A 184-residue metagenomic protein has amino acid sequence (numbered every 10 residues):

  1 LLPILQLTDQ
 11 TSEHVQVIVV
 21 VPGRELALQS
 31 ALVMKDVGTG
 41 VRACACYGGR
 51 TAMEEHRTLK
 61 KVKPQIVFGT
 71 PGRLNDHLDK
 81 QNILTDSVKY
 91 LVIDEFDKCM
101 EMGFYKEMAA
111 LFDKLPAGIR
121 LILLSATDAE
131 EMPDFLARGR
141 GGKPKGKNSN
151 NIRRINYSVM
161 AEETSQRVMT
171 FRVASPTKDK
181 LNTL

Functional and structural regions predicted by a protein language model:
L1-T183: SF2 DExD/H RNA helicase N-terminal ATP-binding lobe
